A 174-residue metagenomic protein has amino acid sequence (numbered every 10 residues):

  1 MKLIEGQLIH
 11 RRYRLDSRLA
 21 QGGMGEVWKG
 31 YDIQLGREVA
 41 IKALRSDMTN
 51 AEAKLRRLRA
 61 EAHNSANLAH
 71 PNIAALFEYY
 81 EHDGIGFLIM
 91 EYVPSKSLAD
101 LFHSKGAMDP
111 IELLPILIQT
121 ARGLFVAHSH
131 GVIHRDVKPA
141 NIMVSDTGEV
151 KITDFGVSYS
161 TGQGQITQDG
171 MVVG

Functional and structural regions predicted by a protein language model:
A20, A60, A69-N72, V172: Flexible N-lobe loop architecture of eukaryotic-like protein kinase catalytic domains
E26: Conserved N-lobe ATP-binding subsite of Hanks-type protein kinase domains, especially the beta3 VAIK lysine
A43-N67: AlphaC helix of the eukaryotic protein kinase fold
Y79: Activation-segment/catalytic-loop signature of the eukaryotic protein kinase fold
D83-S97, L101: Conserved short submotifs of the Hanks-type protein kinase catalytic core that shape the nucleotide-binding pocket
I116-L117: Activation segment signature within eukaryotic-like protein kinase domains
T120-V132: Protein kinase catalytic-loop region centered on the HRD/HxD motif
